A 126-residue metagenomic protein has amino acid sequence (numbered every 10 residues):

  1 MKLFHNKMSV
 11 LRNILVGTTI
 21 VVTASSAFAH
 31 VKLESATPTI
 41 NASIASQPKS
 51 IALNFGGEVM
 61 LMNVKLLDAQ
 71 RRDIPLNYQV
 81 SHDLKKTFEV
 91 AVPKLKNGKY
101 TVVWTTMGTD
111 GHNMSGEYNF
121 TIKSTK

Functional and structural regions predicted by a protein language model:
K2-L15: Bacterial N-terminal signal peptides that target proteins for export
V16-G17, A27: Cleavable N-terminal signal peptides
F28-M62, S124-K126: N-terminal non-catalytic regions of secreted/periplasmic and cell-surface proteins
A52-I122: Acidic, low-complexity Ser/Thr/Gly/Pro-rich repeat segments typical of extracellular/periplasmic and surface-exposed
